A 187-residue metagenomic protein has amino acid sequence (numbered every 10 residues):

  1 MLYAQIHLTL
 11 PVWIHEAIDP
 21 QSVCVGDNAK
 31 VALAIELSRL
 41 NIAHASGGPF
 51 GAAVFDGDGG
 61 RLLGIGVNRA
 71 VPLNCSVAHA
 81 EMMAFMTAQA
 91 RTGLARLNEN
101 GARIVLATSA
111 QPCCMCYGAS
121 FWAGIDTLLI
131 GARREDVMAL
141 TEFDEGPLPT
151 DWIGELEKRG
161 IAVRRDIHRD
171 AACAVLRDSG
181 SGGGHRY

Functional and structural regions predicted by a protein language model:
M1-N41, A102, A119-Y187: Zinc-dependent deaminase
I42-G47: Short loop/turn motifs at secondary-structure junctions and domain boundaries
F50-D56, G60: Short beta-strand scaffold segments in enzyme catalytic cores
L62-A70: Short beta->alpha transition motifs characteristic of CBS
R69-M83: A short, polar/charged loop-to-alpha-helix boundary motif
F85-A110: Mobile, glycine- and charge-enriched loop segments and immediately flanking short secondary-structure elements within
L106-A123: Short, thiol/selenol-centered motifs that function as redox-active sites or metal-ligating centers
